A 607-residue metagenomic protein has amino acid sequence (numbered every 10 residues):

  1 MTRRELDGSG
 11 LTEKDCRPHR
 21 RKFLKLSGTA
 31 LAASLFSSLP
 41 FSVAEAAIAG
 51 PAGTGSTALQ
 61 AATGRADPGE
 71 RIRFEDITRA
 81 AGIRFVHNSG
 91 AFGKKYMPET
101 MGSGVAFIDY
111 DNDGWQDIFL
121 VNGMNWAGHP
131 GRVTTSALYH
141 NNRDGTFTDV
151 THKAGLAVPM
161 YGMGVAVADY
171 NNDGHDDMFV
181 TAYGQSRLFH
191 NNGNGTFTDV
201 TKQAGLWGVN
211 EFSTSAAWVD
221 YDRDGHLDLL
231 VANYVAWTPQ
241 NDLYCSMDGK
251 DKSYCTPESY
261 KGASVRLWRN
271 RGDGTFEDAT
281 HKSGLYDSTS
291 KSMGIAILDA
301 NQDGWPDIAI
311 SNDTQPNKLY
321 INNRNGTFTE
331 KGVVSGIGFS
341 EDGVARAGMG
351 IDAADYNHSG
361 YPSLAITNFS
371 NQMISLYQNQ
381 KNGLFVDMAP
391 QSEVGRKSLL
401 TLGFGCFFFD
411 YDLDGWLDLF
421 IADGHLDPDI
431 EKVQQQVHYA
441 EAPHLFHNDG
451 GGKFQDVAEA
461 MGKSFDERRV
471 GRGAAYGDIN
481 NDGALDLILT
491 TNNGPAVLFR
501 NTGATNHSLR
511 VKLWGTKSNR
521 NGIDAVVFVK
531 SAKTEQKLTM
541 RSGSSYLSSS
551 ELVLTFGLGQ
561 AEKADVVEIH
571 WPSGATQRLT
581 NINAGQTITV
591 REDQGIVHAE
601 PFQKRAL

Functional and structural regions predicted by a protein language model:
M1-K22, T29-A47: N-terminal secretory signal peptides
R17, S38-R84: C-terminal segment of N-terminal export signals and the immediately downstream linker at the start of the mature
R20-A32, F36, F147, F197 (+4 more regions): N-terminal export leaders
Q60, E70, A91-F92, E393 (+2 more regions): Gly/Ser/Thr/Pro-enriched helix-cap/hinge segments flanking short amphipathic alpha-helices
R73-V86, A91-M97, T148-M160, V200-F212 (+8 more regions): Short loop/turn motifs that recur once per blade in beta-propeller domains
G102-N112, H140, G162-N172, H190 (+6 more regions): Beta-propeller blade termini
I118-N122, D177-A182, L229-N233, D307-S311 (+4 more regions): Hydrophobic beta-strand segments that make up the repeating blades of beta-propeller and related beta-repeat
V121-G131, V235-S259, A422-H438: Short, conserved, GDST-rich strand-edge loop motifs in beta-rich repeat architectures
